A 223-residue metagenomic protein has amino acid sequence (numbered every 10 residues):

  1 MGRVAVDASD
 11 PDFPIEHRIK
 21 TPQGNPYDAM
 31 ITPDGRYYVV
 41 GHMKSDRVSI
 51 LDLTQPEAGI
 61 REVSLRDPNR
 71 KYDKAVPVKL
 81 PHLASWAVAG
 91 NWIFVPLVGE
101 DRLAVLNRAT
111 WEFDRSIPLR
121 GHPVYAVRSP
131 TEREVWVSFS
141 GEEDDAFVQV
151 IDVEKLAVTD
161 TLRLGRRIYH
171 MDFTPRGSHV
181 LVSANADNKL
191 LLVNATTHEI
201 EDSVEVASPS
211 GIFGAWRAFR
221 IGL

Functional and structural regions predicted by a protein language model:
M1-L223: Predominantly soluble domains enriched in secretory-pathway, periplasmic, or organellar proteins
